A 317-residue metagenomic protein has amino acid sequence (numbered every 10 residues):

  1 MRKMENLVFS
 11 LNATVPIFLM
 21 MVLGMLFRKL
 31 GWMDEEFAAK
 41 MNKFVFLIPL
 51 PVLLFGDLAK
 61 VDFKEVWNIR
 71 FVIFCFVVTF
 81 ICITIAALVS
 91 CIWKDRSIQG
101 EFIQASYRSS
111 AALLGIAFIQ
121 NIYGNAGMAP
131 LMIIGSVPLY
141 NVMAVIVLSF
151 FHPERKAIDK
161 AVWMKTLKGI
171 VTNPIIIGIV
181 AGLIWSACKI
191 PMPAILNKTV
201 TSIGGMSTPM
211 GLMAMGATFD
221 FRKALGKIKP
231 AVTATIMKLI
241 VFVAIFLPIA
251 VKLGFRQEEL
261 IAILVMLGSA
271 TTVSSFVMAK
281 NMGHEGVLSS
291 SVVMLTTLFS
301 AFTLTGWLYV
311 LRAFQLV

Functional and structural regions predicted by a protein language model:
M1-V317: Alpha-helical transmembrane segments of multi-pass small-molecule/ion transporters
